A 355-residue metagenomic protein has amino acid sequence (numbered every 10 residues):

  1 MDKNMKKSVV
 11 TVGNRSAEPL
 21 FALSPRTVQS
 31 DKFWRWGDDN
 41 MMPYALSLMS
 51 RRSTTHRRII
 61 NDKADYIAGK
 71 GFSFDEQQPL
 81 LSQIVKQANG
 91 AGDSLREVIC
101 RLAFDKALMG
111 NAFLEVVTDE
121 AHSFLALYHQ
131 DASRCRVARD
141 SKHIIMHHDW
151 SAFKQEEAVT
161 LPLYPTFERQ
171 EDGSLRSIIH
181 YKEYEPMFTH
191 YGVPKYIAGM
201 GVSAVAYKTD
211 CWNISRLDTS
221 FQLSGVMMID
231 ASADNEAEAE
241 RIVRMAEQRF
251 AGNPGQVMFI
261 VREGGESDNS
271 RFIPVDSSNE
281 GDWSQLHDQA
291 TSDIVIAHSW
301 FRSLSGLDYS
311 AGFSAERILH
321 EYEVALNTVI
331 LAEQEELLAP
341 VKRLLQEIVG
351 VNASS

Functional and structural regions predicted by a protein language model:
D2-G264: Structured, contiguous alpha/beta core segments that scaffold functional sites
I84, A88, L102, D230 (+3 more regions): Generic structural signal for hydrophobic core residues of well-folded globular domains
K142-R169, E238-E316, E335-S354: Long amphipathic alpha-helical segments
G201-S203, G312-L319: A short small-residue
G225-D230, S270-S277, R317-V324: Short, hydrophobic beta-strand segments
S232, E236, E280, S284 (+1 more regions): Hydrophobic alpha-helical scaffolding
Y322-P340: Long, continuous compositionally biased terminal/linker segments
